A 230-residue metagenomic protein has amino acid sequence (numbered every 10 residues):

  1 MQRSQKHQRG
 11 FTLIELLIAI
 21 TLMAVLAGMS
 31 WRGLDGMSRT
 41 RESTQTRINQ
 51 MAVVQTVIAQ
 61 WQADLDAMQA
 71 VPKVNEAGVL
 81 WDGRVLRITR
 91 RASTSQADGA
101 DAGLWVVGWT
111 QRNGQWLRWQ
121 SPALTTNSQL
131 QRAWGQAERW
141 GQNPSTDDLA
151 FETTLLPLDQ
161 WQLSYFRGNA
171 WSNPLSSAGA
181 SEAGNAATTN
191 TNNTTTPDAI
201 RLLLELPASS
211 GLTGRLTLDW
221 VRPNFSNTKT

Functional and structural regions predicted by a protein language model:
M1-L34: N-terminal single-pass transmembrane signal-anchor helix
M29-Q131: Extracytoplasmic beta-strand-rich oligomerization domains located immediately C-terminal to a leader/signal peptide
L80-D82, D101, T194-D198, L212: Solvent-exposed loop and beta-edge segments used for protein-protein assembly and interaction
T89-S93, S164, E205-P207: Generic short beta-strand segments
Q96-T196, T230: Intrinsically disordered, low-complexity regions enriched in Pro/Ser/Thr/Gly and acidic residues
R112, E205-P207, V221: Solvent-exposed residues in well-ordered beta-strands and their adjoining turns, especially edge/terminal strands
P197-S209: Low-complexity, intrinsically disordered Gly/Pro/Thr-rich segments
S210-T230: Extracytoplasmic/luminal low-complexity segments enriched in Pro/Gly and acidic/polar residues that act as flexible
